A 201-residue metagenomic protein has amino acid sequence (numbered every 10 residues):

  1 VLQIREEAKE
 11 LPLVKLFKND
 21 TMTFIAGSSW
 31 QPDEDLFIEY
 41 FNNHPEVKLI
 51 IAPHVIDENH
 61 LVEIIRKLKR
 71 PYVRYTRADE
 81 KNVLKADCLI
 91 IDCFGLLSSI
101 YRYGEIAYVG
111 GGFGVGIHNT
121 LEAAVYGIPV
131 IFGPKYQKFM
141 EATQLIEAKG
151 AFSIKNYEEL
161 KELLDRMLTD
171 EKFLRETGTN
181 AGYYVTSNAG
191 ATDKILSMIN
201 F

Functional and structural regions predicted by a protein language model:
V1-F201: Nucleotide-activated sugar donor-binding and catalytic core shared by glycosyltransferases and related lipid-linked
